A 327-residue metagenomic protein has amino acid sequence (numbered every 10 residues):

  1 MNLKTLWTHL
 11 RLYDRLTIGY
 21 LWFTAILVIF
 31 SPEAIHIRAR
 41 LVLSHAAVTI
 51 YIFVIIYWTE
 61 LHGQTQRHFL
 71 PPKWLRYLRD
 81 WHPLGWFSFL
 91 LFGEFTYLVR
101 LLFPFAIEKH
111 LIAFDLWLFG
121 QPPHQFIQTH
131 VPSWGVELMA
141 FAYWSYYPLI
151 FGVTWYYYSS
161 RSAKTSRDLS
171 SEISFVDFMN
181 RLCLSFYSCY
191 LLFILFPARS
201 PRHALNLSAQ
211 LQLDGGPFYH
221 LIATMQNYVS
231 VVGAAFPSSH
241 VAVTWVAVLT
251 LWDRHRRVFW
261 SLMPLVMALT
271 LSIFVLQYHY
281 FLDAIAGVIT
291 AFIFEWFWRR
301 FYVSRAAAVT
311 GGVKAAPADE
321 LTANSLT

Functional and structural regions predicted by a protein language model:
M1-T8, Y13, S304-T327: Short, intrinsically disordered terminal tails adjacent to the first/last structured region
L3-I50, L75-I150: N-terminal transmembrane-helix/juxtamembrane module of multi-pass inner/ER membrane proteins
L21-F30, F186-I194, V266-V275: Aromatic-anchored segments of alpha-helical transmembrane domains
Y77-G85, F151-F196, A204-L205: Interfacial segments of alpha-helical transmembrane regions
G93-K109, S185-L211: Transmembrane alpha-helix/helix-exit interface in multi-pass inner-membrane proteins
G152-S159, V241-F259, I289-W298: Membrane-interfacial alpha-helical segments at the cytosolic side of multi-pass membrane proteins
L191-R254: Membrane-interfacial catalytic/cofactor-binding modules of polytopic membrane enzymes
S200-A204, A235, A268-F294: Interfacial helix-loop-helix junctions of multi-pass membrane proteins
